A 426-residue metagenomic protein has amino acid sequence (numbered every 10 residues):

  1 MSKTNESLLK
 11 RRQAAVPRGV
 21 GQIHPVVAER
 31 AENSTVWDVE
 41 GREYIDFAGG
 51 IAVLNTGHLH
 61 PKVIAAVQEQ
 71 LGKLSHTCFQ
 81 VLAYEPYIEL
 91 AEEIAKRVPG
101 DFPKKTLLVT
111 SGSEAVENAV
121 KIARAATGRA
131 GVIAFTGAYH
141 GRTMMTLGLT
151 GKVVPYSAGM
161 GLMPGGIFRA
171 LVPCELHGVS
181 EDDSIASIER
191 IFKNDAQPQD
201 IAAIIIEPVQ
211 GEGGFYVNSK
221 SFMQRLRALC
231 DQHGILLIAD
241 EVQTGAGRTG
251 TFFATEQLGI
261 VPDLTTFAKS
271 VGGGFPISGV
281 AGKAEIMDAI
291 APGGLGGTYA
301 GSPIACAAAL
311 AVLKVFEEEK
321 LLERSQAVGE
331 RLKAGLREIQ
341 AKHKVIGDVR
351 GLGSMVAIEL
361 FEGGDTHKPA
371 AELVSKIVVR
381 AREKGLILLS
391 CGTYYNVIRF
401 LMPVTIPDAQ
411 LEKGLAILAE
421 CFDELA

Functional and structural regions predicted by a protein language model:
M1-A426: Conserved N-terminal phosphate-binding loop of PLP-dependent enzymes in the Aspartate aminotransferase
